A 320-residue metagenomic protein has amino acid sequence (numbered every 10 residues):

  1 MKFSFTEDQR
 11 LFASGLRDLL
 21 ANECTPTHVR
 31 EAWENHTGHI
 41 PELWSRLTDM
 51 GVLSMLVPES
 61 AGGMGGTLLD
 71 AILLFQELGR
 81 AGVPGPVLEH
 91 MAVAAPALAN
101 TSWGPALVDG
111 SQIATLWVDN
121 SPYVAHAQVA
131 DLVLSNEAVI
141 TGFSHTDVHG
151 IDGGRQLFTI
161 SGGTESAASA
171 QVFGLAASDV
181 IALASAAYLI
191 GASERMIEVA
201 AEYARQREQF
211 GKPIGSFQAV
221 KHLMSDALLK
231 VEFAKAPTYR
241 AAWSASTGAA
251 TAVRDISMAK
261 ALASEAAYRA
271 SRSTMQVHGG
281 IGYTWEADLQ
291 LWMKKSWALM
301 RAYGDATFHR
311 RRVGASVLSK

Functional and structural regions predicted by a protein language model:
M1-A81, A182-K320: Alpha-helical interface subdomain recognition
G82-E202: FAD-binding core of flavoproteins
